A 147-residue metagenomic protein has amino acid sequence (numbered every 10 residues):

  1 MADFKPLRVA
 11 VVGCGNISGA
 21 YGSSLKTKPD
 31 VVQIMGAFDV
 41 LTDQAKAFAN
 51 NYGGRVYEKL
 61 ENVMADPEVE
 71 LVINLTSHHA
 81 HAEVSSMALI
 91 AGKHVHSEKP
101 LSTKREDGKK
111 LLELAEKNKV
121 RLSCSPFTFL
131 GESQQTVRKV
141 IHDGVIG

Functional and structural regions predicted by a protein language model:
M1-Y52: N-terminal Rossmann-like dinucleotide-binding module
G13, K99, G144: Conserved G/P- and acidic residue-centered "switch" motifs that form tight phosphate/ATP-binding loops in soluble
Y21, G54-L114: Beta-loop-alpha module in the N-terminal Rossmann-like domain of NAD(P)-dependent dehydrogenases, especially those
K28-P29, D66-P67, G131: Acidic-histidine catalytic/liganding microenvironments
V31-I34, E68, V145: Short loop/turn motifs at secondary-structure junctions
V32, K93, V120-R121: Short, well-ordered coil/turn segments that N-cap beta-strands
G36, E70-L71, R121: Short, Asp-centered acidic motifs that coordinate Mg2+ and/or phosphate in catalytic or ligand-binding sites
S102-G147: A contiguous active-site-proximal alpha/beta segment in oxidoreductase catalytic domains
